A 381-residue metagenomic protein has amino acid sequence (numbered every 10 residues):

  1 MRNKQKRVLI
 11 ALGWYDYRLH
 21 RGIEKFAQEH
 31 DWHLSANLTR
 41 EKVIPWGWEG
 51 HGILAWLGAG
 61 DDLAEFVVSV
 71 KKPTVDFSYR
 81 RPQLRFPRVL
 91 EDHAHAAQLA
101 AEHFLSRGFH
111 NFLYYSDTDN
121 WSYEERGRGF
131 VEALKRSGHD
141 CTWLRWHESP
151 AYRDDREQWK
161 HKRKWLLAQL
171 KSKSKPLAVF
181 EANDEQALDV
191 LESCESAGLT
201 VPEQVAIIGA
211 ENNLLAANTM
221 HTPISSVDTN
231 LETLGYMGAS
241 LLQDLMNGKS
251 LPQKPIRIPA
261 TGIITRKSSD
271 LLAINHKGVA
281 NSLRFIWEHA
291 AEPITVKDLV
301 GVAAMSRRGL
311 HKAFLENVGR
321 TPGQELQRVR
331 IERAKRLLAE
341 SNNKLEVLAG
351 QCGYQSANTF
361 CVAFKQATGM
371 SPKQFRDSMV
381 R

Functional and structural regions predicted by a protein language model:
M1-G52, D61-R307, H311, E316 (+6 more regions): Bacterial carbohydrate/catabolite-sensing allosteric modules
V296, P322, L345: Helix-turn-helix DNA-binding elements, focusing on the entry/boundary residues of the two helices that contact DNA
F314-T321, A363-F375: A secondary-structure capping/hinge motif
P322-G323, E340: Short, contiguous acidic/charged loop-to-helix segments that flank catalytic cores in large enzymes
F360: Binding-interface segments
